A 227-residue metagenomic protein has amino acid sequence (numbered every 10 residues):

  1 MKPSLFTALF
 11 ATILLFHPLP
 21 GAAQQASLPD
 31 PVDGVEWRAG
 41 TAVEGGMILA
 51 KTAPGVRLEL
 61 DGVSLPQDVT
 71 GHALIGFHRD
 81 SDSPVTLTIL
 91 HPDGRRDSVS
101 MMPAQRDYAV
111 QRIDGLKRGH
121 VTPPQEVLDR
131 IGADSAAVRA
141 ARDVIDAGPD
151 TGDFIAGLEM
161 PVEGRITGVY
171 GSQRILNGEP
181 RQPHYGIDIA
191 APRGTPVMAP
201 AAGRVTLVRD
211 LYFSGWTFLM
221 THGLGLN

Functional and structural regions predicted by a protein language model:
H17-P20: N-terminal signal peptide c-region/cleavage motif recognized by signal peptidases
Q24-L49: Extracellular ectodomain segments of secreted/surface proteins
L49-R57: Short proline/glycine-enriched turn/loop motifs at strand-loop junctions of beta-rich domains
V63-V69: Short beta-strand segments within Ig-like beta-sandwich modules, predominantly Fibronectin type-III
G71-I75, I187: Short strand-edge motifs at loop-to-beta-strand transitions and within beta-strands of extracellular beta-rich domains
H78-S83: Surface-exposed, short loops/turns at beta-strand junctions within beta-sandwich domains
I89-H91: Conserved structural position at the C-terminal beta-strand of extracellular beta-sandwich adhesion modules
M101-W216: Surface-exposed, glycine-biased beta-strand/turn segments
